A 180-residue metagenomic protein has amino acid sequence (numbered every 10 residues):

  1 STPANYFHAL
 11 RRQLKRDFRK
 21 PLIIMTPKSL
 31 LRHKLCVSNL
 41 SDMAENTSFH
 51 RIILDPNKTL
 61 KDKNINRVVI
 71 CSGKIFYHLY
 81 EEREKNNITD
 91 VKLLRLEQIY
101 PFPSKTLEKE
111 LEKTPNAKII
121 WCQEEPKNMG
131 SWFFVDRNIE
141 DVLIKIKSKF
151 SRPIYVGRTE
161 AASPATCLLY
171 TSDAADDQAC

Functional and structural regions predicted by a protein language model:
S1, I24-K28, I53, D90-Y100 (+2 more regions): A generic structural motif
S1-H8, L30-K34, Q98-T106, G157-L169: Short, conserved secondary-structure transition motifs
P3-I75: Active-site phosphate/pyrophosphate-binding segments
H8-R12, F18, H33-N39, Y80-E82 (+3 more regions): Short acidic, glycine/serine/threonine-rich loops at helix termini
S41, C71, F76-V91: Metal-dependent catalytic core segments for phosphate chemistry
E82, N87-K113: Generic long, charged, amphipathic alpha-helical segments
E108-V156: C-terminal structured "cap/appendage" subdomains that terminate the fold
Y170-A175: Conserved small/polar residues in nucleotide/adenosyl-binding loops
